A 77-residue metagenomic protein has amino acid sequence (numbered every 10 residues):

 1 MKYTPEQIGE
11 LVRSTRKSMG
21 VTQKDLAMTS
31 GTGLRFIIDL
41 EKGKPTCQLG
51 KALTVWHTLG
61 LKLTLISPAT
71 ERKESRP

Functional and structural regions predicted by a protein language model:
M1-Q7: A detector for short, charged/polar N-terminal pre-domain segments
E10-D25: Short basic helix-loop element that most often maps to the first helix and adjoining turn of HTH DNA-binding modules
K17, M28, H57: Short polybasic/polar patches that bind polyanions
V21-I38: Short alpha-helical DNA-recognition segment
P45-T46, H57, T64-P77: Short, charged recognition helix plus adjacent turn of helix-turn-helix-like nucleic-acid-binding domains
L49-A52: Long, hydrophobic alpha-helical segments
